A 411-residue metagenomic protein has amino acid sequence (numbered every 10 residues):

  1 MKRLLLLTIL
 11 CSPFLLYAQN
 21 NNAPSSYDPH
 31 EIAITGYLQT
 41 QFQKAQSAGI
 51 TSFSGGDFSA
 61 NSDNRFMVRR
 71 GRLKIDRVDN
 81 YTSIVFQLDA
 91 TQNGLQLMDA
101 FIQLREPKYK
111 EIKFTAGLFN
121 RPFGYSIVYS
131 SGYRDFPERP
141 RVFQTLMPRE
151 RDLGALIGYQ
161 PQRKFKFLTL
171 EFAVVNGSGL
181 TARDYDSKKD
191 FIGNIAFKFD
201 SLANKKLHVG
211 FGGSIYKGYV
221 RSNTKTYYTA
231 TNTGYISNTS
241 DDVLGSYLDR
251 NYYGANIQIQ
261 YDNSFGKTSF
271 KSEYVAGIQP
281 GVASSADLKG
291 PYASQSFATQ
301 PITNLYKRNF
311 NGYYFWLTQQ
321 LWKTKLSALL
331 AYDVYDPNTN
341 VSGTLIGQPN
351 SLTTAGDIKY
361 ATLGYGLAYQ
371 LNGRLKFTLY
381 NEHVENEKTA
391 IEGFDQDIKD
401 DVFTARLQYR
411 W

Functional and structural regions predicted by a protein language model:
M1-N21: Bacterial Sec-dependent N-terminal signal peptides
R3-L4, A18, L38-T40, L407: Intrinsically disordered, low-complexity regions enriched in polar/acidic and amide residues
F14-L15, T82, S285: Hydrophobic alpha-helical membrane context
N20-A23, Q46, E387-I391: A short, acidic/glycine-rich surface segment
A23-S47, G55-L180, Y185-I192, A196-A203 (+2 more regions): Outer membrane beta-barrel
S59-A60, L104, I127, K205-K217 (+1 more regions): Outer-membrane beta-barrel pore domains
